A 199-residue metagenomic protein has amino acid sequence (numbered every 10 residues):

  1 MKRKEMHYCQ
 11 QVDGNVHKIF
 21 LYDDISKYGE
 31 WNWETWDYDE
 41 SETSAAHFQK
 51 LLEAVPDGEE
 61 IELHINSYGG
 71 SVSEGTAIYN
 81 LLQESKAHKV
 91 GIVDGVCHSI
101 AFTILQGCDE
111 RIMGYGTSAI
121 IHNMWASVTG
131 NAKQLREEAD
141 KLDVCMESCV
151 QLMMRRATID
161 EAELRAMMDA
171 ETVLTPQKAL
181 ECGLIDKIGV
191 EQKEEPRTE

Functional and structural regions predicted by a protein language model:
M1-F102, G107-E199: N-terminal organellar transit peptides
